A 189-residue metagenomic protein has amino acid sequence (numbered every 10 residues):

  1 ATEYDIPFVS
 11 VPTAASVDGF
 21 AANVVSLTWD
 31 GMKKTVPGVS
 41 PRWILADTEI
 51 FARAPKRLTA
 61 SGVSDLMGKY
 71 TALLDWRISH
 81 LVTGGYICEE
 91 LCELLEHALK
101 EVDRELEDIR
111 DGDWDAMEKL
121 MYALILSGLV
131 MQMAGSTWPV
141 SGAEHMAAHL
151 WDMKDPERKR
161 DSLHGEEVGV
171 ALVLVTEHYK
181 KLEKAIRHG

Functional and structural regions predicted by a protein language model:
A1, V11, R187-G189: Intrinsic structural disorder
T2-E3, M153: Short, well-ordered alpha-helices that flank and scaffold nucleotide-derived cofactor binding pockets
E3-E101: A glycine/threonine-rich phosphate-anchoring loop and its flanking beta-alpha core in nucleotide/phosphate-binding
L94-G189: Active-site segments that bind and position negatively charged phosphate/pyrophosphate groups
